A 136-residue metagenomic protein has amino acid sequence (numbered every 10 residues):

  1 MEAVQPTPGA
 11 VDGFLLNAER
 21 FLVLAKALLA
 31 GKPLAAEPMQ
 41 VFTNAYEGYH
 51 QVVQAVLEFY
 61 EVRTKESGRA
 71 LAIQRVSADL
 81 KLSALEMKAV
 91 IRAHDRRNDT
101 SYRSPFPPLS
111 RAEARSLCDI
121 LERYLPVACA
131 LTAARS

Functional and structural regions predicted by a protein language model:
M1-S136: Terminal alpha-helical segments
